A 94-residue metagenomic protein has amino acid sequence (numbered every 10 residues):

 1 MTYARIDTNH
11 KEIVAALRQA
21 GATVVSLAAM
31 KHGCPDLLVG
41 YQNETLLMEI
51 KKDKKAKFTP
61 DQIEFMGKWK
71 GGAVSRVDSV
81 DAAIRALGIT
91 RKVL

Functional and structural regions predicted by a protein language model:
M1-L94: Catalytic phosphate/metal-binding cores of nucleic-acid and nucleotide-processing enzymes, i.e., regions that mediate
